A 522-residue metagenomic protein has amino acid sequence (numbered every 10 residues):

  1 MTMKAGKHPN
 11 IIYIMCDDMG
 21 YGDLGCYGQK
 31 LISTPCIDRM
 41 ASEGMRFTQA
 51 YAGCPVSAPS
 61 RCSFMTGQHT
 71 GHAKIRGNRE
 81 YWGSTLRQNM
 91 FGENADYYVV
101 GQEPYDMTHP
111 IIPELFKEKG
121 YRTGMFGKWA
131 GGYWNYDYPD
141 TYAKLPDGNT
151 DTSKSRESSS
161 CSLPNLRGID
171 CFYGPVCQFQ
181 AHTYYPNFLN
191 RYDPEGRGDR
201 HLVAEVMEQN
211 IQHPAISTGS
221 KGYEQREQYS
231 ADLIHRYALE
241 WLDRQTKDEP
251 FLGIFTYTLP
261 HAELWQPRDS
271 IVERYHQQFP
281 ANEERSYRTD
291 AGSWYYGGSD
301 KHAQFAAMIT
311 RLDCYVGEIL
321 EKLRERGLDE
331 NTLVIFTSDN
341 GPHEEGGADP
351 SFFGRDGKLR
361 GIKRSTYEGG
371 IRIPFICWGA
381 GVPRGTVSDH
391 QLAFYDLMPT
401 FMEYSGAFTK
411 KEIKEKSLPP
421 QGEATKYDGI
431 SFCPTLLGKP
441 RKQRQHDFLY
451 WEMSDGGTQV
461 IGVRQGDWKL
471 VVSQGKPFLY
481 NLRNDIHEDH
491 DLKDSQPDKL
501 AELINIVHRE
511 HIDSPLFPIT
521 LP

Functional and structural regions predicted by a protein language model:
M3-P9, M15-I32, R39, R46-T48 (+11 more regions): Active-site-proximal cap/lid insertion segments
Y21-I111, L115-M125, G131-P146, C171 (+1 more regions): Active-site segment of extracytoplasmic enzymes that catalyze sulfate/phosphate-ester chemistry
R61-C62, G357, I373-F375, I461 (+1 more regions): Small-molecule pocket liners
I112, K128, L397, F432: Short active-site alpha-helical segment characteristic of glycosyltransferases and processive polysaccharide synthases
P113, S160-C161, W241-D243, Q459-V471: Short, surface-exposed beta-strand/loop micro-motifs that present aromatic residues
D428-Q443: Active-site-adjacent elements of ketosynthase-type condensing enzymes
